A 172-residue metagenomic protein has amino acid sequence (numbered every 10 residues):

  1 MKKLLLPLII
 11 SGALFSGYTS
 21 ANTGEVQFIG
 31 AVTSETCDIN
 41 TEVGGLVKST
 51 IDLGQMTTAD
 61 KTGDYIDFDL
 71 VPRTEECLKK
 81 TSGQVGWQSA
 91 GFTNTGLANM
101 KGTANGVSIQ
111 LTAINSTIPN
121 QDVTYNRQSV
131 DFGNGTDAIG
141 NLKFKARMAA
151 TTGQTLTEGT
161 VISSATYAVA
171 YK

Functional and structural regions predicted by a protein language model:
K2-L8: Sec-dependent signal peptide recognition, specifically the positively charged N-region followed immediately by
S16-Y18: N-terminal signal peptide c-region/cleavage motif recognized by signal peptidases
S20-K172: Mature extracellular/passenger domains of Gram-negative fimbrial/pilin and adhesin proteins
